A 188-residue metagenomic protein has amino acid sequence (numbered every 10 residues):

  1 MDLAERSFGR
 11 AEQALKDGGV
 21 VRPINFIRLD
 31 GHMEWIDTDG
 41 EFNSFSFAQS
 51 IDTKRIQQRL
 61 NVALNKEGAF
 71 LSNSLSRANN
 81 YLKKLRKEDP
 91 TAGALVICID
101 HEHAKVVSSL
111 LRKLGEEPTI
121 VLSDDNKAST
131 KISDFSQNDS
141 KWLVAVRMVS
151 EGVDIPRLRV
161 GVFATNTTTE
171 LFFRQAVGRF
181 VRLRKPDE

Functional and structural regions predicted by a protein language model:
D2-T91: Interdomain helical connector at the RecA1-RecA2 junction of SF1/SF2 helicase-like NTPases
L29, M33-I36, E102-H103, T167-T169: Short acidic, S/G/P-rich loop/turn micro-motifs used as interaction or catalytic elements
F70-N80, H103, T130-K131, M148: Well-ordered alpha-helical segments embedded in enzymatic catalytic cores
Y81, L110, L114, A176-F180: Generic, well-ordered alpha-helical scaffold segments in large soluble proteins
R86-G93, K113-E117, P156-V160: Short, surface-exposed connector motifs at secondary-structure boundaries
I99-L122: Conserved helicase motor "Helicase C" RecA-like lobe of SF1/SF2 P-loop NTPases
E117-E188: Conserved RecA-like P-loop NTPase helicase motor core
